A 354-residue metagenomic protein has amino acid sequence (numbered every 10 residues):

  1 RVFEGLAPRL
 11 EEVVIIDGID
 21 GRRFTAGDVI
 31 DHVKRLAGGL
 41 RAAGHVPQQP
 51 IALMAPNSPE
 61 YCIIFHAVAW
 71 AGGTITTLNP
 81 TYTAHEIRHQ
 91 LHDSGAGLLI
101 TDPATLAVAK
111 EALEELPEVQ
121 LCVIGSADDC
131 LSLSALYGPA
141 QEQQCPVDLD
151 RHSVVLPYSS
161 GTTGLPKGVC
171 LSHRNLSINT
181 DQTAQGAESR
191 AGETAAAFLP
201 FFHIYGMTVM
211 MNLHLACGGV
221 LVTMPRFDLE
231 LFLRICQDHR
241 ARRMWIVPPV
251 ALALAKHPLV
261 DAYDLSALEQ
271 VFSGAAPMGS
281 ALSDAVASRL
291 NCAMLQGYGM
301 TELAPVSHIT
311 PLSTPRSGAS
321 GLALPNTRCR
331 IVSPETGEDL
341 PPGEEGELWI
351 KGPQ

Functional and structural regions predicted by a protein language model:
R1-I15: A short N-terminal helical cap/helix-turn-helix that marks the beginning of AMP-binding/adenylate-forming
L10-E11, D128, A140-Y158, L165 (+1 more regions): Conserved pre-ATP/AMP-binding loop-to-beta segment of ANL
V14-S58, C62-H66, T83-R88, H173: Conserved AMP-binding/adenylate-forming core of the ANL superfamily
R23-G27, V154-I178, T310: Conserved AMP-binding A3 loop
L98, A104-D150, S160, H257: ANL superfamily adenylate-forming
S177-T194, F202-R243, A253-H257: Conserved AMP-binding/adenylation subdomain of ANL enzymes
A241-I246, A255-R316, R328: Gly/Ser/Thr-rich phosphate-binding loop
R330-I350: Conserved beta-loop-beta connector loops within the AMP-binding
